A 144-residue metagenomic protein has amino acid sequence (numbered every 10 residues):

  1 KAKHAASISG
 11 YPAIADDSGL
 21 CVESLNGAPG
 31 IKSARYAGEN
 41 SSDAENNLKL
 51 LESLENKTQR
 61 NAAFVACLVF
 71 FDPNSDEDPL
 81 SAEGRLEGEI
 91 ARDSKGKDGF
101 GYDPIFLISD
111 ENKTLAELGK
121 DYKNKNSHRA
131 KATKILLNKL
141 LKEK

Functional and structural regions predicted by a protein language model:
K1-K144: Anionic-ligand binding patches
